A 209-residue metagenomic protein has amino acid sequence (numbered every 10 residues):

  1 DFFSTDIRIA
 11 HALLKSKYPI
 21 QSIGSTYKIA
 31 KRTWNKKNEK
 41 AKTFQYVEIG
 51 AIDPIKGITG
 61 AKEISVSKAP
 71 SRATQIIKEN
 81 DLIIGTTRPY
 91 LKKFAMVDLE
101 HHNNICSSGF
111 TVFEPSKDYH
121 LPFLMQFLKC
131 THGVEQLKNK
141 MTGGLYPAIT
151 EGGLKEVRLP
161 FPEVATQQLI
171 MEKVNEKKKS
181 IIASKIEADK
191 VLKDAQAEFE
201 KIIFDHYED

Functional and structural regions predicted by a protein language model:
D1-K36, P160-D209: Non-catalytic DNA-recognition/assembly elements of restriction-modification systems
G24-K36, G50-E79: Sequence-specific dsDNA recognition surfaces
K36-Q45, N139-M141: Short coil/turn segments at secondary-structure boundaries
A73-Q75, E79, I83-K129: A short beta-sheet element
Y90, N104-T111, T142-A165: A short glycine-rich beta-alpha junction/loop motif
M96-D98, K140-G143: Short amphipathic beta-strand starts and helix->beta connectors
